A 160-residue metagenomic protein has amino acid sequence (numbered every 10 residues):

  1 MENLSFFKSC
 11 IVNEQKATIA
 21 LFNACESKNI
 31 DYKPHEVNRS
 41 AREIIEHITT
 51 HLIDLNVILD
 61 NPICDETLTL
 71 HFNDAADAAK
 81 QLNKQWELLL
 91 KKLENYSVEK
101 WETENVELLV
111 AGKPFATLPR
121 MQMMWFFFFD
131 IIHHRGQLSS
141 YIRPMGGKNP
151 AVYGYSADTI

Functional and structural regions predicted by a protein language model:
M1-E2: Absolute protein N-terminus
K8, V12-I19, N23, N29-L70 (+1 more regions): Short, contiguous alpha-helical
V57-V98: Helix-adjacent hinge/juxtasegments
K91, N95-E99, S140, P144-G147: Alpha-helix capping at helix-to-loop junctions
N95-A111: Acidic catalytic patch
